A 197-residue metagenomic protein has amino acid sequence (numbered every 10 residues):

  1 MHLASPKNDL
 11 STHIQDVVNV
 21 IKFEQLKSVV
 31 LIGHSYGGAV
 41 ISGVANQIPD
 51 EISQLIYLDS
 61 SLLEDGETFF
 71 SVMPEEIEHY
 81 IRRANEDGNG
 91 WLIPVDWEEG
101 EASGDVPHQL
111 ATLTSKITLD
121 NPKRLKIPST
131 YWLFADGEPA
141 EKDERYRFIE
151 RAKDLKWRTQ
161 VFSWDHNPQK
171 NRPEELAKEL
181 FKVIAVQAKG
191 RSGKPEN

Functional and structural regions predicted by a protein language model:
M1-V30, N46-Q47, V72-P74: Active-site loop/oxyanion-hole signature of alpha/beta-hydrolase fold enzymes
S11-V18, P173-F181: Short, amphipathic alpha-helical "lid/cap" segments that border enzyme active or binding sites
I32-G33, G37, I41: Gly/Ala-rich beta-loop-alpha elbow adjacent to hydrolase catalytic centers
N46-I52, I56-W91, T112, A140-R147 (+1 more regions): Flexible "cap/lid" loop of the alpha/beta hydrolase fold
S103-P122, D143-E144: Active-site nucleophile elbow and catalytic-triad environment of alpha/beta-hydrolase enzymes
I127-L133, T159: Catalytic His-Asp charge-relay segment
D136-S163, K170-R172, E179-V183: Conserved loop-alpha-helix segment in the C-terminal half of the alpha/beta-hydrolase fold that carries the catalytic
